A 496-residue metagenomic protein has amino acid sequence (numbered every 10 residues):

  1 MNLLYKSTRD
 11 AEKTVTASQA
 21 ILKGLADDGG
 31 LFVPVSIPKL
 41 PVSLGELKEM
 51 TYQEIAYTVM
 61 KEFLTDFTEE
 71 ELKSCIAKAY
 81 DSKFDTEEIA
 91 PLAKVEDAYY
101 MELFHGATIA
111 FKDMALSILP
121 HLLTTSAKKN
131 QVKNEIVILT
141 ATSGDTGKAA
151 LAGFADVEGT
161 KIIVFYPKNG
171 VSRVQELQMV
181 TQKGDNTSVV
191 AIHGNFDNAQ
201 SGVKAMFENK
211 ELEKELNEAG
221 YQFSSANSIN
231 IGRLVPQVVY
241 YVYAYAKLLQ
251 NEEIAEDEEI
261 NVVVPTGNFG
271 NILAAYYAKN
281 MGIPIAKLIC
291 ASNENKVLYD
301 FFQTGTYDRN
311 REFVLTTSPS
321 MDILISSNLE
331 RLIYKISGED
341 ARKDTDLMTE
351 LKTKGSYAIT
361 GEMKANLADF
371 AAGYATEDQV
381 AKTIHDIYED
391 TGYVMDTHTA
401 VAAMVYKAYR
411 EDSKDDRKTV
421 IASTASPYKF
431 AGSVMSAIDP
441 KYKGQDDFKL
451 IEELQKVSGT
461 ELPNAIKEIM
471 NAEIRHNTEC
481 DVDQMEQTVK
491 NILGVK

Functional and structural regions predicted by a protein language model:
M1-K496: PLP-dependent amino-acid enzyme catalytic core
